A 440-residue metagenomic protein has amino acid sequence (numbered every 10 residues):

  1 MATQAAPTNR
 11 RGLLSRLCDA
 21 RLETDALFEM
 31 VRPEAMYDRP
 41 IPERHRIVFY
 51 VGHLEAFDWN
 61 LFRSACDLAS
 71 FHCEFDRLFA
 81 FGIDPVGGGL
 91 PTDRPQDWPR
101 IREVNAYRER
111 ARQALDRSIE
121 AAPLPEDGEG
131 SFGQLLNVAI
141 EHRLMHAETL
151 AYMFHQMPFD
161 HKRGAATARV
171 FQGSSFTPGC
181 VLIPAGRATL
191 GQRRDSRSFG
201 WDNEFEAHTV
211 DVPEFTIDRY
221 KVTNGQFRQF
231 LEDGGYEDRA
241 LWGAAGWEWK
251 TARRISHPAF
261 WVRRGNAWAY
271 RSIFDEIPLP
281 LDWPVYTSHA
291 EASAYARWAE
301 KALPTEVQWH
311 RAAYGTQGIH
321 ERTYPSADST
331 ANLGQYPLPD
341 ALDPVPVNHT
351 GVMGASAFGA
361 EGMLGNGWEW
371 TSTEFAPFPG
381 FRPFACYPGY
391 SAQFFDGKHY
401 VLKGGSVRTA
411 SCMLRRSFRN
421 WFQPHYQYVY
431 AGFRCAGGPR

Functional and structural regions predicted by a protein language model:
M1-H45, F49-F57, S64-R117, A121-L124 (+10 more regions): Disulfide-stabilized, aromatic/cysteine-rich ligand-recognition loop
P42, D127-L135, T167-S175: Membrane-interfacial loop-to-helix junctions in multi-pass inner-membrane proteins
A139, L144-M145, M153-F171, F176-G200 (+2 more regions): Functional-site microenvironments in short loops/helix caps that host divalent-cation chemistry
